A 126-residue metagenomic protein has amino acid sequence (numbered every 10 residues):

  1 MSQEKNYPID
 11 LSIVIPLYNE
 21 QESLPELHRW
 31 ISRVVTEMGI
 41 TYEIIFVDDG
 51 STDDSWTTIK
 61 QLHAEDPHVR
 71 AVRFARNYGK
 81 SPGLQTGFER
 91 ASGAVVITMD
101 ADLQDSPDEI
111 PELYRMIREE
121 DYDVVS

Functional and structural regions predicted by a protein language model:
M1-S126: Structured catalytic core of nucleotide-sugar glycosyltransferases
